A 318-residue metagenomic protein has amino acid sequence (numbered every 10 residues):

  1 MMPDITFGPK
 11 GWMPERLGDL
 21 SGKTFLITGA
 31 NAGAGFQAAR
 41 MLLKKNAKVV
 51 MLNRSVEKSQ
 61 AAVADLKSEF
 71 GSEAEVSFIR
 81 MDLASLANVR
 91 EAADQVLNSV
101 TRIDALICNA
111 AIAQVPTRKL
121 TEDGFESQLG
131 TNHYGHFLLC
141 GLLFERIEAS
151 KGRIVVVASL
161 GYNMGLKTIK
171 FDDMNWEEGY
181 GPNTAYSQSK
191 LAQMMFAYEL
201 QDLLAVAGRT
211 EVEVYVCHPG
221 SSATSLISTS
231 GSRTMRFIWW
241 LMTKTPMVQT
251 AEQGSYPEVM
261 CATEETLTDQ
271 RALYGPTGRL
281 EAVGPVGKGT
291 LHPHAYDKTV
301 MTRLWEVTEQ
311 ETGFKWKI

Functional and structural regions predicted by a protein language model:
M1-L106, A111-A113, R118, L160-K170 (+1 more regions): NAD(P)H-dependent oxidoreductase Rossmann-fold/reductase module
A47, S150-G152: A short helix->loop->beta-strand "cap" motif at the edges of active sites that frequently abuts
T117-R118, G124-E126: Substrate-binding pocket helix/loop in short-chain dehydrogenase/reductase
H133-Y134: Ankyrin-repeat alpha-helix packing hotspot
C140-G141, Y198: A short, exposed helix-loop element centered on a Lys and neighboring polar residues
I147-S150, A205: Helix-to-beta-strand junctions that scaffold the AdoMet/dcAdoMet cofactor pocket in Class I SAM-dependent enzymes
V155-A158: Extended catalytic-interface subdomain
